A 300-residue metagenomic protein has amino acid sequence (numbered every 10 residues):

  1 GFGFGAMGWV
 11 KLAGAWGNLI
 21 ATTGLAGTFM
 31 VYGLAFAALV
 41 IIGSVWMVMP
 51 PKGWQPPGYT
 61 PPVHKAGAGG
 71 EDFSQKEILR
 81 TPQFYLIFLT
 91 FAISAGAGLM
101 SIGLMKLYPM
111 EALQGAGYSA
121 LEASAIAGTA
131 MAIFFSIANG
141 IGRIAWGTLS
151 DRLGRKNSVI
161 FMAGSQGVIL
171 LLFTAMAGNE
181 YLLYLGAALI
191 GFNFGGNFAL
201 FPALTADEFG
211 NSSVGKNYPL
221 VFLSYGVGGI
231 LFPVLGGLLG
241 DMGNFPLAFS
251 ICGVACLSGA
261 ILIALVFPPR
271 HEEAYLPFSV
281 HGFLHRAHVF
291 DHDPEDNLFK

Functional and structural regions predicted by a protein language model:
F2-K52: Helix-loop-helix hairpin linking two adjacent transmembrane segments in secondary transporters
V10-A13, K76-W146, F232: Extracytoplasmic gate region of multi-pass secondary transporters
V10-T22, P109-M110, L149-S150, L235-N244: Interfacial helix-cap and linker-helix signal at transmembrane-aqueous boundaries of multi-pass secondary transporters
N18-L34, L238-A255: A membrane-interface helix-boundary motif in multi-pass transporters
L34-V63, G259-F267: C-terminal membrane-cytosol helix-exit motif in multi-pass small-molecule transporters
D151-A163: Cytoplasmic membrane-interface "Motif A"-like loop-to-helix N-cap segments of 12-TM Major Facilitator Superfamily
S165-G178: C-terminal ends and interior cores of transmembrane alpha-helices in multi-pass membrane transporters/permeases
G196-F209: Intracellular juxtamembrane helix-capping segments at the cytosolic ends of symmetry-related transmembrane helices
